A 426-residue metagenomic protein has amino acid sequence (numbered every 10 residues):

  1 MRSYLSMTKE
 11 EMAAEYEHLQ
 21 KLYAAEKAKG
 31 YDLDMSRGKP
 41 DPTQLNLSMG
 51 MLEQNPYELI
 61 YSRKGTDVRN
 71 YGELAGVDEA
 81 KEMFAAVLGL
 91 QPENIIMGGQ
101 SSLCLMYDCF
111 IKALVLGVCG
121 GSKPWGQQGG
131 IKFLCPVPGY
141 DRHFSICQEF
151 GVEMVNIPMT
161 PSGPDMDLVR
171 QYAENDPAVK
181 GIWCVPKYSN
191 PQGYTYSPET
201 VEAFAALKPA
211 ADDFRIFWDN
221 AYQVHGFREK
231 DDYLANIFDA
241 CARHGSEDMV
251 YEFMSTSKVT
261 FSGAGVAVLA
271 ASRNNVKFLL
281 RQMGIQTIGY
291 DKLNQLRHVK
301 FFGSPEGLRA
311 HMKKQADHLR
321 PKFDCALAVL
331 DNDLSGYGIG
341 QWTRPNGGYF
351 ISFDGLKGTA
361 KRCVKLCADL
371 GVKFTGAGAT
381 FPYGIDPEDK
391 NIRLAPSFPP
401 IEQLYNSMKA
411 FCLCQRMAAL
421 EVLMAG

Functional and structural regions predicted by a protein language model:
R2-A75, E79-A80, A85-A86, D369-V372 (+1 more regions): N-terminal "arm"/small-domain region of PLP-dependent enzymes with the aminotransferase-like
T66-D212, Q223-G245, A360, A410-G426: Conserved core of the PLP fold type I
G98, G126, D239-R320, L420-E421: Conserved core segment of the aminotransferase class I/II
N220: Walker B catalytic acidic pair
K313-L327, I339-D354: Conserved glycine-rich beta-strand-loop-beta hairpin in the small C-terminal domain of fold type I
S352-G358, F374-R416: Conserved PLP-binding active-site segment of the aspartate aminotransferase-like
C363-D369, S407-C412: Short amphipathic alpha-helices in soluble, non-transmembrane regions that often serve as interface/regulatory elements
